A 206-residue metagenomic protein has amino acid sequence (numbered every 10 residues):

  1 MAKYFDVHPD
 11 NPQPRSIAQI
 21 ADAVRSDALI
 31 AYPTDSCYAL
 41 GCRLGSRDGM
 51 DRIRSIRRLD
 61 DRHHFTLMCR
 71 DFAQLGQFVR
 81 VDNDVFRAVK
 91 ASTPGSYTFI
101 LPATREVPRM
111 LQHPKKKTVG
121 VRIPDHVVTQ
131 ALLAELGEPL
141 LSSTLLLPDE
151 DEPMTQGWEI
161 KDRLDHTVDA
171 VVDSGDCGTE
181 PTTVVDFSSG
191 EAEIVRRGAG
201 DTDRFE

Functional and structural regions predicted by a protein language model:
M1-E206: Active-site-adjacent structural elements in enzyme catalytic cores
